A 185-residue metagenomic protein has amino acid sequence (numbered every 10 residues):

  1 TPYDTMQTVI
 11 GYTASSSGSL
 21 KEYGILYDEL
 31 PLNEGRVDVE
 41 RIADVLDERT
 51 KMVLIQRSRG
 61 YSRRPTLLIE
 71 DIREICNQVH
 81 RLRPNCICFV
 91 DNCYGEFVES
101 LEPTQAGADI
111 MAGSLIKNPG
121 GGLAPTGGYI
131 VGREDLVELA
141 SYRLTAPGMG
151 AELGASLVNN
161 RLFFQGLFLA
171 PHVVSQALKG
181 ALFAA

Functional and structural regions predicted by a protein language model:
T1-K179, A185: Conserved PLP-enzyme active-site core in the AAT-like
